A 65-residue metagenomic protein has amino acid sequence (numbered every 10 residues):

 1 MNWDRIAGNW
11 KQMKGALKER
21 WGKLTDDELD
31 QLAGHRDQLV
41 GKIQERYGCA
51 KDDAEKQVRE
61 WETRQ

Functional and structural regions predicted by a protein language model:
M1-Q65: Intrinsically disordered, low-complexity, hydrophilic segments
